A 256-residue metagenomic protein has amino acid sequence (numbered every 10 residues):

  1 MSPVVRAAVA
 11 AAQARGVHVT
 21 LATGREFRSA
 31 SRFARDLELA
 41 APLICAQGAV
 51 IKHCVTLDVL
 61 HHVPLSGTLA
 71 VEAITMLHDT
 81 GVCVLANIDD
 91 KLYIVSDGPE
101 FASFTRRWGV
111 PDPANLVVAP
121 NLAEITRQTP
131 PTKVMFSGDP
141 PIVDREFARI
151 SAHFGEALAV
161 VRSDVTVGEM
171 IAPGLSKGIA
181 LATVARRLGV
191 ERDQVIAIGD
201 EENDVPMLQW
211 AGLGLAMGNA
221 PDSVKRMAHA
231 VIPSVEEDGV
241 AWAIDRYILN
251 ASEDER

Functional and structural regions predicted by a protein language model:
M1-V17, H62-A70, V118-P120, A172-R186 (+1 more regions): Short, acidic loop-to-helix structural element flanking the phosphoryl-transfer center in phosphate-processing enzymes
S2, E169-R256: Mg2+-dependent phosphoryl-transfer enzymes with acidic/Ser/Thr/Gly-rich catalytic loops
V5, A30-A34, E146, I150 (+3 more regions): Hydrophobic packing residues within well-ordered alpha-helices of enzyme cores
V5-R106: Active-site phosphate-binding/coordination module
A12, T23, Q47, V134 (+3 more regions): Residue-level signal for inorganic ion chemistry
E26, Q47, D89-D90, T166 (+3 more regions): A generic "binding-loop/recognition-motif" signal
L37-L39, A46-Q47, V55, F154-E156 (+2 more regions): Short, structured coil segments at secondary-structure junctions
M76, T80-C83, N87-I198, E202-M207: Conserved acidic, metal-coordinating active-site core of Asp-based, Mg2+-dependent phosphoryl-transfer enzymes
